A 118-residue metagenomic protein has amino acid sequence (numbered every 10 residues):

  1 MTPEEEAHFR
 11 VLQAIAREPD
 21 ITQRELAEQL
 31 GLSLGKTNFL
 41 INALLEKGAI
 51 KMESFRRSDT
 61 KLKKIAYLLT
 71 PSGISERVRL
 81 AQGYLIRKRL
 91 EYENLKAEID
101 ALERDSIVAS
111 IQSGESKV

Functional and structural regions predicted by a protein language model:
M1-H8, T22, F55-V78: Short, cationic-aromatic polyanion-contact patches
F9-Q13: Pre-recognition alpha-helix immediately N-terminal to the DNA-recognition helix within helix-turn-helix or winged-helix
R24, G35: Key DNA-contact positions within bacterial/archaeal DNA-binding proteins
E28, L45-E46: Alpha-helical residues within the helix-turn-helix
S75-V118: Amphipathic alpha-helical dimerization/coiled-coil segments that flank or bridge DNA-binding/regulatory modules
